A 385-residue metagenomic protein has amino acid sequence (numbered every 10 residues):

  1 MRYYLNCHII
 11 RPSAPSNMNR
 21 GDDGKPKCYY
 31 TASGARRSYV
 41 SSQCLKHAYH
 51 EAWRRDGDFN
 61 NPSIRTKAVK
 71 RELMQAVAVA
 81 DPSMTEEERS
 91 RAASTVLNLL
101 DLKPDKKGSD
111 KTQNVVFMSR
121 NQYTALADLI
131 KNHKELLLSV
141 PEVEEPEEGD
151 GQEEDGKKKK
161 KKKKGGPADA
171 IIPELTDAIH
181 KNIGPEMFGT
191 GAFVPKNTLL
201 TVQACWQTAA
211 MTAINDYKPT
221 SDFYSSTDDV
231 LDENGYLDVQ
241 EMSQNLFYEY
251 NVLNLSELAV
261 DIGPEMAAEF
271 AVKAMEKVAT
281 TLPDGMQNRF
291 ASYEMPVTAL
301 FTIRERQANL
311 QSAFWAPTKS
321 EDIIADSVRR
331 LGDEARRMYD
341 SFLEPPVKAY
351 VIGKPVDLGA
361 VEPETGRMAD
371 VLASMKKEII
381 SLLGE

Functional and structural regions predicted by a protein language model:
M1-Y39, Q43-E385: Basic polyanion-binding and macromolecular-assembly surfaces
